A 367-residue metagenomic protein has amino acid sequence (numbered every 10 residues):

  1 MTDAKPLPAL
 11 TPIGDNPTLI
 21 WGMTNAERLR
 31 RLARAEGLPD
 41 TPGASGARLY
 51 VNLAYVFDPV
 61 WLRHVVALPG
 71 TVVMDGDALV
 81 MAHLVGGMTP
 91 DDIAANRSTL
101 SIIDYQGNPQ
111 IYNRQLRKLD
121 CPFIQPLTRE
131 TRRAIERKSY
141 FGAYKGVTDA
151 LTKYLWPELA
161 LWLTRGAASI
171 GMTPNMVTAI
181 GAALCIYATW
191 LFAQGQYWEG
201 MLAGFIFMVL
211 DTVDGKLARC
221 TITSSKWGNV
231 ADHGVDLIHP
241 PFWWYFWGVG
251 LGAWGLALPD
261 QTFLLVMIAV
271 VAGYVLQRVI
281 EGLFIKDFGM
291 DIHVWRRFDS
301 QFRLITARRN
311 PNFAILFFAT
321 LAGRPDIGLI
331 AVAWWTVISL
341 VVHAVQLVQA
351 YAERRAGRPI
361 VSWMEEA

Functional and structural regions predicted by a protein language model:
M1-P42: N-terminal glycine-rich phosphate-binding loop and ensuing alpha1 helix
A26, A54, T173: Residue-level signal for inorganic ion chemistry
D40-L84: Conserved beta-loop-beta/alpha segment of the NTase-like Rossmann-fold superfamily that binds/positions NTPs
R48, Y197-M201, D326-W334: Short, aromatic-rich membrane-interface segments at the entry and exit of alpha-helical transmembrane domains
L79-T164, H233-A367: A feature for the membrane-embedded catalytic helix bundles of lipid/isoprenoid biosynthetic enzymes
V147-A188: Conserved small-residue-rich
L161-S169, G215, R219, N229 (+1 more regions): Short amphipathic alpha-helical coupling elements at transmembrane boundaries
M176-W227: Membrane-embedded alpha-helical segments that form the functional core of polytopic membrane enzymes, especially those
